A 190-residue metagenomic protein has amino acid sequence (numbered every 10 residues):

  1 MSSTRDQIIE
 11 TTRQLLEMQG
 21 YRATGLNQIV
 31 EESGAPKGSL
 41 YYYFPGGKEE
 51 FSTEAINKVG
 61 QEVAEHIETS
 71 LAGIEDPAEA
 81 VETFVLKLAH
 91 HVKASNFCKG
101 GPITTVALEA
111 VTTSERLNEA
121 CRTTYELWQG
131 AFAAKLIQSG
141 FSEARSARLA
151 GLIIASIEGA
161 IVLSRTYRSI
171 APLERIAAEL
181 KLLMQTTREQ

Functional and structural regions predicted by a protein language model:
T4-T12, I29, A55-V63, F132: Generic hydrophobic, amphipathic alpha-helix propensity
Q7, L15-E54: Helix-turn-helix
E68-K99, A150-I153: Hydrophobic alpha-helical connector segments
I74, T113-E115, Y125-A150, T186-Q190: Hydrophobic alpha-helical bundle segments that form small-molecule/ligand-binding pockets
E79, E119-A120, Q138-I154, A171: All-alpha amphipathic helical-bundle segments outside canonical DNA-binding/catalytic cores that form hydrophobic
T83-A133: Short secondary-structure transition hinges
H91-A94, A134, I154-P172, L183-Q190: Amphipathic C-terminal alpha-helical segment
T104, E143-L163, E179-L182: Hydrophobic alpha-helical segments that form the core of small-molecule binding pockets and/or dimer interfaces
